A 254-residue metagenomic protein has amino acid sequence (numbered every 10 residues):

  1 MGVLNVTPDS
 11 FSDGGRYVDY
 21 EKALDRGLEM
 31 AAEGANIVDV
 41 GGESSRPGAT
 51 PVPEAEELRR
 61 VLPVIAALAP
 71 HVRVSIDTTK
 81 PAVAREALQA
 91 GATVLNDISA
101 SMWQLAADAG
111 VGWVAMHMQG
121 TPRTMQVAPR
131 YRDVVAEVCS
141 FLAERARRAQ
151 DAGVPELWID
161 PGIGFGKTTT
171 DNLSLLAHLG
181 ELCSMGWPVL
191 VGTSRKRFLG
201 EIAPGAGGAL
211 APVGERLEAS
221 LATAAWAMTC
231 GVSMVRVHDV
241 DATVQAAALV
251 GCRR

Functional and structural regions predicted by a protein language model:
M1-G2, E29-G41: N-terminal glycine-rich anion-binding loops that anchor highly charged ligand groups
N5-D9: Short polar catalytic/cofactor-binding loops
F11-R26, S45-A66, P70-R73, P81-A82 (+4 more regions): Active-site-adjacent loop and "lid" segments of alpha/beta metabolic enzymes
